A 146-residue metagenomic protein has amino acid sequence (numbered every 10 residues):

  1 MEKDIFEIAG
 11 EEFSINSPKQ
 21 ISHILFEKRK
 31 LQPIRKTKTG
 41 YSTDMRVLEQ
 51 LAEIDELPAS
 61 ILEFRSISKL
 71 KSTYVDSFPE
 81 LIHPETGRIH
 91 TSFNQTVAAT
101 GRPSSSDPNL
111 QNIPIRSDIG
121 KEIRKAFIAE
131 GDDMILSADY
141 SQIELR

Functional and structural regions predicted by a protein language model:
M1-K121, I128, D132-M134, S141-E144: Conserved "right-hand" nucleotidyltransferase catalytic core of DNA-directed polymerases
